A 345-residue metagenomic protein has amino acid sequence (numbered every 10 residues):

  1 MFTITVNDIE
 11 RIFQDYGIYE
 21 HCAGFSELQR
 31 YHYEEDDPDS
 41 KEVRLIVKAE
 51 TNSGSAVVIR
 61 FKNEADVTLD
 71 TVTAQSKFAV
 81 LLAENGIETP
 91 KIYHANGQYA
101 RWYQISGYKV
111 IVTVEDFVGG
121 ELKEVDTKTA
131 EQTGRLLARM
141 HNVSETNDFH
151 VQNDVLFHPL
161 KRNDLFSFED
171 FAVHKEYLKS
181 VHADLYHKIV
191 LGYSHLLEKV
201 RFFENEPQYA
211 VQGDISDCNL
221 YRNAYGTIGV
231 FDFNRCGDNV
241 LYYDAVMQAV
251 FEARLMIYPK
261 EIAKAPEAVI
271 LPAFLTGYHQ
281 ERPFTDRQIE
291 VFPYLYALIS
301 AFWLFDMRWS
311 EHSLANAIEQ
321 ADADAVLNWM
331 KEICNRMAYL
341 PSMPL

Functional and structural regions predicted by a protein language model:
M1-H94, A224, P341-L345: Conserved NTP-binding catalytic cores of kinases and kinase-like/nucleotidyltransferase enzymes across multiple kinase
E35-I59, H195-Y243: Active-site acidic catalytic loop and adjacent metal/ATP-binding pocket of ATP-dependent phosphoryl transfer enzymes
N52-V151: ATP-binding pocket architecture of kinase catalytic cores
Y108-E124, F171-V173, S300-N316: A glycine-centered beta->alpha junction motif in the catalytic cores of kinase/phosphotransferase enzymes
T127-A183, Q208: A cross-family kinase active-site recognition segment
D164-L220: Loop-centered beta-sheet repeat module
Y242-R282, A297-L314: Active-site activation/catalytic loop segments of kinase-like enzymes and analogous catalytic loops in related
F302-L345: ATP/Mg2+ or Mg2+-diphosphate-binding catalytic cores that bind nucleotide phosphates or diphosphates via glycine-rich
